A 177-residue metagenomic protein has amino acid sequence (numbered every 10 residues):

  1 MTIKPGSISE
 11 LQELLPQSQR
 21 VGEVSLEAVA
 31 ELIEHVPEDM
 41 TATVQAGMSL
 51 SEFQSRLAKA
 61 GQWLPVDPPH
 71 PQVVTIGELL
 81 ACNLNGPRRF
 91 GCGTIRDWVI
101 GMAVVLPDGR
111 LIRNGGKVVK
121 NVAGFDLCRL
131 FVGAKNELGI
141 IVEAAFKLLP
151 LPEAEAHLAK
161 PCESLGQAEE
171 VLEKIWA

Functional and structural regions predicted by a protein language model:
M1-S18, E27-Q72, L80, L84-K117 (+1 more regions): N-terminal glycine-rich flavin-associated loop
R20-G22: Short gly/ser-rich loop at a beta-strand->alpha-helix junction or flexible surface loop bordering the NTP-binding
A81, I100-A177: C-terminal substrate-binding/cap subdomain adjacent to the FAD-binding core in PCMH-type and related FAD-linked
